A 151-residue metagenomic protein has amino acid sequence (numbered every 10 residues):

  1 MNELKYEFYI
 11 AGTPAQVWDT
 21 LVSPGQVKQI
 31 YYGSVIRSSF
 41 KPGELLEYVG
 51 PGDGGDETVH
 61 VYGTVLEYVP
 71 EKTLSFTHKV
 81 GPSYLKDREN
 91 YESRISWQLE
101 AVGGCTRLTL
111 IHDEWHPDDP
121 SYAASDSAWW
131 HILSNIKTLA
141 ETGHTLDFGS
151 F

Functional and structural regions predicted by a protein language model:
M1-P14, G52, L66, E100-T106 (+1 more regions): Aromatic-glycine hotspot motif
M1-R37: Hydrophobic ligand-binding cavity/cleft-lining segments
N2-E3, T109-H116: A short small-residue
V17-W18, V27, L46-Y48, V65 (+4 more regions): Hydrophobic pocket/interface hotspot
V22, T106-T109: Ser/Thr-centric signal marking residues that sit in or immediately flank functional binding/regulatory motifs
Q29, I36-R37, G55-G104, D113: Hydrophobic-ligand binding "helix-grip"
S34-V49, G55-E57: A solvent-exposed, acidic/Ser-Thr-rich amphipathic alpha-helical stretch
E114-F151: A conserved amphipathic terminal alpha-helix motif
